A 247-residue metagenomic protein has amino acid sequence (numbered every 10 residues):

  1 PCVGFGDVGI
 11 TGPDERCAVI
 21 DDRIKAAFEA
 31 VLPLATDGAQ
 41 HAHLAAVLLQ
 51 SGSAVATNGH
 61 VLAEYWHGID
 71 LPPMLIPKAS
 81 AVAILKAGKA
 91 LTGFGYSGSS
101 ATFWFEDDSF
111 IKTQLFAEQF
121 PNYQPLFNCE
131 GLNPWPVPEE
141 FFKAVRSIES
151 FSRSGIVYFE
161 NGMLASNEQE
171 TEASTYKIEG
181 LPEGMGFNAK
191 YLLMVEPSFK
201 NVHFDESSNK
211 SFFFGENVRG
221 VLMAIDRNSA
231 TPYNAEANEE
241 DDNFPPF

Functional and structural regions predicted by a protein language model:
P1-F247: DNA polymerase processivity clamps
